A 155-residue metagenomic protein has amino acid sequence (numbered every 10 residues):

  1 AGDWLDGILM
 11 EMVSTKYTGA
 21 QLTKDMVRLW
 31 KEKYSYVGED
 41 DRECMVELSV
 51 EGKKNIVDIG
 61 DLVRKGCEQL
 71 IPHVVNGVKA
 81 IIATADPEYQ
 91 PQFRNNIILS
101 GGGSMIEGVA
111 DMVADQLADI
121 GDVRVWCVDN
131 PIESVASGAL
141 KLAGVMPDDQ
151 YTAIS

Functional and structural regions predicted by a protein language model:
A1, M112-I120, Q150: A glycine- and small-aliphatic-rich helix-loop capping segment at beta-alpha/alpha-beta transitions that lines
A1-L5, G101-G103, A139: A short acidic Gly-Thr/Ser loop motif
A1-V75, A83, P87-N96: Phosphate-binding glycine-rich/basic clefts of nucleotide- and phosphate-handling proteins, predominantly
L9, V78, L99, A139: Residue-level signature of catalytic and energy-coupling elements of molecular machines, predominantly ATP/GTP-dependent
S35, P87-A114, P131: Glycine-rich phosphate-binding loops at beta-strand->alpha-helix junctions
V75, K79-D86, S104, A114 (+2 more regions): Signal for well-folded cores of large energy- and translation-related assemblies
A114-L140: Conserved phosphate-binding/catalytic loops in two-lobed NTP-binding clefts
A139-S155: Acidic, glycine/GT-rich loop-and beta-edge segments that sit at the periphery of enzyme/chaperone cores
